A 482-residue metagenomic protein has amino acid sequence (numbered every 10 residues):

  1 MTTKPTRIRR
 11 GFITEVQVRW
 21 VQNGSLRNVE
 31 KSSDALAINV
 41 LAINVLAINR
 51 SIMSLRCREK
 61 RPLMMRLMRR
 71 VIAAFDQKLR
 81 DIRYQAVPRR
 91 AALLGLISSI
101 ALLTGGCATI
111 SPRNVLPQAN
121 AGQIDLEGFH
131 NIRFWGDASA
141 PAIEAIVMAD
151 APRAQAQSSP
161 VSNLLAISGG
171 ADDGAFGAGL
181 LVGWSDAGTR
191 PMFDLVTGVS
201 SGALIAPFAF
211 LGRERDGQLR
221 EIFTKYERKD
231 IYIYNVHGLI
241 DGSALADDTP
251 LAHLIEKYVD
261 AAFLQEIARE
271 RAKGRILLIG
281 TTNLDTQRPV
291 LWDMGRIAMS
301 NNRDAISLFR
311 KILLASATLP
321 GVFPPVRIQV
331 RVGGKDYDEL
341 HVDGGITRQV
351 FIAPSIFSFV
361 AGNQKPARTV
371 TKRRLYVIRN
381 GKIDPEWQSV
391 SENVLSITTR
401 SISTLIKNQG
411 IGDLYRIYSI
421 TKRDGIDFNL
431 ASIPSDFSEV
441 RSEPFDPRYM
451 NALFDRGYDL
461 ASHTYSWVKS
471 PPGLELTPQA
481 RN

Functional and structural regions predicted by a protein language model:
M1-V87: N-terminal secretory signal peptides that target proteins for export/translocation
R89-L93: N-terminal export leaders
L96-S98: Hydrophobic helical h-region of N-terminal Sec-dependent signal peptides in bacterial secretory/periplasmic proteins
L103-G106: C-terminal motif of bacterial Sec signal peptides marking the signal peptidase cleavage site
A108-L195, F210-N482: Patatin-like phospholipase
T197-G198, G202: Gly/Ala-rich beta-loop-alpha elbow adjacent to hydrolase catalytic centers
